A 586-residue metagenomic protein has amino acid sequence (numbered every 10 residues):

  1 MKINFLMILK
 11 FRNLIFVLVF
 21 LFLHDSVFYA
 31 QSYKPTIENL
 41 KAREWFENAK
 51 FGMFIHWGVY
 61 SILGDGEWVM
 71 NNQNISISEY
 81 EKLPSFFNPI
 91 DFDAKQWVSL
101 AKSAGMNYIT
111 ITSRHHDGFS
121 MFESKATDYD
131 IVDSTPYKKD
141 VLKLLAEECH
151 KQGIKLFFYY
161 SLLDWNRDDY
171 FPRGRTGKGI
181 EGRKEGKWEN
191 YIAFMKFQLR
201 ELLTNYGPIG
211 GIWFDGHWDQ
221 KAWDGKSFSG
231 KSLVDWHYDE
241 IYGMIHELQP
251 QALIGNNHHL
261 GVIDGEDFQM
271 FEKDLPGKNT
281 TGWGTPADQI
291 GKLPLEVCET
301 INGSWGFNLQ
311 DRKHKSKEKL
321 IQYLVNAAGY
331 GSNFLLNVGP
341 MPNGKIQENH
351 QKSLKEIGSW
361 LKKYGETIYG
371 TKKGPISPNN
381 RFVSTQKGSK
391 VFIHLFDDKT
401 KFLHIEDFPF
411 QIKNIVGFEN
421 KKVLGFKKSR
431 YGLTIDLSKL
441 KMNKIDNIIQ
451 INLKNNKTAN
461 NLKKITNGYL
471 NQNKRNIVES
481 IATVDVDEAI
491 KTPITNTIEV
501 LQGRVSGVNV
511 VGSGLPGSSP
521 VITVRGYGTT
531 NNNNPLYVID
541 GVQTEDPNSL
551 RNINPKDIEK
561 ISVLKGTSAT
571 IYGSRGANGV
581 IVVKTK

Functional and structural regions predicted by a protein language model:
M1-S32, L501: Bacterial Sec-dependent N-terminal signal peptides
M7, F11, I15, V27 (+8 more regions): Extended hydrophobic/aromatic-rich secondary-structure runs
F11-N13, L440-D446, S574-G576: Short glycine/proline-enriched turn or capping motifs at secondary-structure junctions
A30-K463: Mature catalytic domains of secreted/periplasmic carbohydrate-active enzymes
N460-K586: Short, small/polar-rich motifs associated with maturation and membrane association, primarily at protein termini
